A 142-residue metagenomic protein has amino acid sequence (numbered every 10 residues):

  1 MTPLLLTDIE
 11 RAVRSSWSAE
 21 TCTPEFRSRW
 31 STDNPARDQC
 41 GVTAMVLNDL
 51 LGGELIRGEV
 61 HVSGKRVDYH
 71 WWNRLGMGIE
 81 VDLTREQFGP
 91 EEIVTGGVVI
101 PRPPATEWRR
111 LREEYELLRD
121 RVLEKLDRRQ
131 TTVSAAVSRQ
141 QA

Functional and structural regions predicted by a protein language model:
M1-A142: A structural boundary/capping signal
